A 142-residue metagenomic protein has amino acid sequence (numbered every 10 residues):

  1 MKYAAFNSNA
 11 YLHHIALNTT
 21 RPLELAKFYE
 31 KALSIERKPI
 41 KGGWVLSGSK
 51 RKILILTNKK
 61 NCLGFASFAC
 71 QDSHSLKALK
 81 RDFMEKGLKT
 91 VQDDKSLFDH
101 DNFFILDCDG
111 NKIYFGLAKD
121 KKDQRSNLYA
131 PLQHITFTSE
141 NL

Functional and structural regions predicted by a protein language model:
M1, N7-K52, D101, T138-L142: Core segments of cupin and vicinal oxygen chelate
M1-A5, M84-T136: Vicinal oxygen chelate
Y11-T20, N58-M84, D101-L106, P131-N141: Vicinal oxygen chelate
A32-L33, R37, S75, K80-T90: Hydrophobic, Leu/Ile/Phe/Ala-enriched alpha-helical segments that form helix-helix packing faces
L33-F65, C70-D72, N111-K119: Conserved short beta-strand elements that form part of the metal-binding/catalytic scaffold of enzyme active sites
